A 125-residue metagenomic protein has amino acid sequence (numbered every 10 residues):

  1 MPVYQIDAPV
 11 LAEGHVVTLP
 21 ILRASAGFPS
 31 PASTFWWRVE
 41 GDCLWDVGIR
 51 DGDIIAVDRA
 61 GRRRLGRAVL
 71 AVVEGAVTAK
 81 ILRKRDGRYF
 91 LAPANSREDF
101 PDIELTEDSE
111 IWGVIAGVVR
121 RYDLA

Functional and structural regions predicted by a protein language model:
M1-R50, L65, A76-V77, K84-Y89 (+3 more regions): Short, positionally conserved secondary-structure boundary motifs
G61, I81-L82: Short, exposed beta-strand/loop patches in secreted or surface proteins that constitute
V72, A79-K80: Compact nucleic-acid interaction/catalytic patches
Y89-S96: Catalytic Cys-His active-site segments of thiol-dependent hydrolases/isopeptidases
S96-D102: Flexible, small-/acidic-enriched active-site or ligand-binding loops
